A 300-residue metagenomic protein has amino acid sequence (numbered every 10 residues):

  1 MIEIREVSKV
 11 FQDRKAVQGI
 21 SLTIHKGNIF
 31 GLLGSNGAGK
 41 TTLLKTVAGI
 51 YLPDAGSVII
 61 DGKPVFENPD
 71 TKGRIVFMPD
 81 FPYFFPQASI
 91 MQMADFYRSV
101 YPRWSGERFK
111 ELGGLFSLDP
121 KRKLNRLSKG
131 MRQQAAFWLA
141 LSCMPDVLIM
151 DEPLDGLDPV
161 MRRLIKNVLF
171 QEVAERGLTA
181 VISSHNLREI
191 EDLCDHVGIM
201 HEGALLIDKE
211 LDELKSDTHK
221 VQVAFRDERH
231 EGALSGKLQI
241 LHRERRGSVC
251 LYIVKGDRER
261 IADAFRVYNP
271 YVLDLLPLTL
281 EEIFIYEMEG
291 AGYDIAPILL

Functional and structural regions predicted by a protein language model:
I2-I4, K9-H201, I207: ABC transporter nucleotide-binding domains
R5, H25, A224-R226, K255 (+1 more regions): A structural detector for beta-sheet-dominated domains
A16, E67, E189, H230 (+2 more regions): Short phosphate-engaging motifs
P69, K215-T218, S235, F265 (+1 more regions): Short, flexible helix/strand-to-coil boundary loops that buttress conserved ligand/catalytic motifs in alpha/beta
S89, E210, L276-T279: Short loop/turn segments at beta->alpha junctions
L148-M150, E228-G232, E259-A262: Short, surface-exposed beta-strand/loop "edge" segments at domain boundaries and coil↔beta transitions
I165-G256: ABC transporter nucleotide-binding domain
I253-L300: C-terminal coupling/interaction segments
